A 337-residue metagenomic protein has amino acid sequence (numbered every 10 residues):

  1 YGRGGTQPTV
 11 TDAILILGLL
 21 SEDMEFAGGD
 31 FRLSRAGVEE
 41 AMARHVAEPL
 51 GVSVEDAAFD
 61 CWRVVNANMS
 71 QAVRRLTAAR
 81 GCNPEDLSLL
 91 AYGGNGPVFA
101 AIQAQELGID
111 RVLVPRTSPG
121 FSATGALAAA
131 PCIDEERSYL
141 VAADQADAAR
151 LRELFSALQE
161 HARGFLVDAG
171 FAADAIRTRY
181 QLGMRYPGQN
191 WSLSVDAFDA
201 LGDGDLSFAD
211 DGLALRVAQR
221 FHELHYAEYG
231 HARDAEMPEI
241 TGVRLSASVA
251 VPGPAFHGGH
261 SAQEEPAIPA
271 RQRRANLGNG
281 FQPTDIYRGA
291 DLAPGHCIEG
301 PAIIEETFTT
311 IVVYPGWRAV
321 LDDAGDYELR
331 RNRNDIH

Functional and structural regions predicted by a protein language model:
Y1, T6-T9, I16-E85, A91-H337: C-terminal, non-catalytic interaction/recognition modules in large multi-subunit enzymes and RNPs
